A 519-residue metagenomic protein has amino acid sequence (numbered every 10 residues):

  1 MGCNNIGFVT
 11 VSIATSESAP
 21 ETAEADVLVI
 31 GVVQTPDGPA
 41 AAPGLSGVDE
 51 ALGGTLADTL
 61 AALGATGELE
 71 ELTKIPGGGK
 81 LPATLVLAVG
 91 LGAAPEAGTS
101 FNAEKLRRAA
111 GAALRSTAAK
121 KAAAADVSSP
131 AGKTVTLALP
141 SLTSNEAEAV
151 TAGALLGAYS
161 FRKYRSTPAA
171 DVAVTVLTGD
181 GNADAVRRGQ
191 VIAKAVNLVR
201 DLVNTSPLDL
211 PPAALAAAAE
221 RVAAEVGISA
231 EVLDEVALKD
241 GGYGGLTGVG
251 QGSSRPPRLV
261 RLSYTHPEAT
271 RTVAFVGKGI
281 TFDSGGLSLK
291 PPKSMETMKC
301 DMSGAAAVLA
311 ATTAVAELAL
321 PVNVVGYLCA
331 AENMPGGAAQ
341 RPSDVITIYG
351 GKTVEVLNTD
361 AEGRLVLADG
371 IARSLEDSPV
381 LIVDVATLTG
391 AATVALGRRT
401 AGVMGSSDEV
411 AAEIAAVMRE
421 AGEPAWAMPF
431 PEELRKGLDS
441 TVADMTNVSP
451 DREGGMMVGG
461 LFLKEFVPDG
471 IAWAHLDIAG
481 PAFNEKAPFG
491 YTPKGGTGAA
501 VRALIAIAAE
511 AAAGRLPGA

Functional and structural regions predicted by a protein language model:
G2, I6, A61-G64, P82 (+2 more regions): A generic structural signal for tightly packed, nonpolar segments enriched in small/aliphatic residues
G2-G279, A519: Short amphipathic alpha-helical segment within the helicase RecA-like ATPase core that mediates nucleic-acid
